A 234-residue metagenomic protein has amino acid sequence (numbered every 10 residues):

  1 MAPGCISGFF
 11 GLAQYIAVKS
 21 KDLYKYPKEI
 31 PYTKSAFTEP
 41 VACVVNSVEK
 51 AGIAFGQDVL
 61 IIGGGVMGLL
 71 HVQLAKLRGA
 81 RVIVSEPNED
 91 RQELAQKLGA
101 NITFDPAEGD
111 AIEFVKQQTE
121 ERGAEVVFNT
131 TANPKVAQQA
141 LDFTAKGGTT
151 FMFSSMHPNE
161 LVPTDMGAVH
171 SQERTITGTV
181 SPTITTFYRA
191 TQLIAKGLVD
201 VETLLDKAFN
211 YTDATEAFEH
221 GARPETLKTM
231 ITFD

Functional and structural regions predicted by a protein language model:
M1-L23: Glycine-rich phosphate/adenylate-binding loop and adjacent beta-alpha elements of nucleotide- or dinucleotide-binding
D22-T33, Q57, R122, Q172-E173 (+1 more regions): Glycine/charged-rich beta-loop-alpha catalytic/anionic-binding loops adjacent to active sites
Y24, L60, I83, T149-F151 (+2 more regions): Structural detector of well-ordered beta-strand residues that form the stable sheet scaffold of enzyme domains
P31-E108: Mid-domain Rossmann-like dinucleotide-binding core that forms the NAD(H)/NADP(H) cofactor-binding site
A51, F55, E93, K97-T175 (+1 more regions): Glycine-rich cofactor phosphate-binding loops and adjacent beta1-alpha1 units of small-molecule cofactor enzyme domains
N88, M156, P182: Residues in the short beta-alpha loop(s) of Rossmann-like NAD(P)-binding domains
Q138-D142, I184-D234: C-terminal hydrophobic helical "lid"/dimerization subdomain of Rossmann-like NAD(P)H-dependent oxidoreductases
T175, S181-P182: Glycine-rich phosphate/pyrophosphate-binding beta-alpha loops
